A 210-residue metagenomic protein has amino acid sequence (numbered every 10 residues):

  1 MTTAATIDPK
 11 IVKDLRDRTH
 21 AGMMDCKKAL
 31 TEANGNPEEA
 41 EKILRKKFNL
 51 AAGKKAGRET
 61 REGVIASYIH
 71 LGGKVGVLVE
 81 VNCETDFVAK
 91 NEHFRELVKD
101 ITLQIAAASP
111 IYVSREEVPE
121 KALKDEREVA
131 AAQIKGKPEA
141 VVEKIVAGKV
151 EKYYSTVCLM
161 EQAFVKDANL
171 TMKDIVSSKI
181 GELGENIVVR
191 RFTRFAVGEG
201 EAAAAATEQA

Functional and structural regions predicted by a protein language model:
T2-A210: N-terminal assembly/interaction segments in proteins that build large macromolecular machines
